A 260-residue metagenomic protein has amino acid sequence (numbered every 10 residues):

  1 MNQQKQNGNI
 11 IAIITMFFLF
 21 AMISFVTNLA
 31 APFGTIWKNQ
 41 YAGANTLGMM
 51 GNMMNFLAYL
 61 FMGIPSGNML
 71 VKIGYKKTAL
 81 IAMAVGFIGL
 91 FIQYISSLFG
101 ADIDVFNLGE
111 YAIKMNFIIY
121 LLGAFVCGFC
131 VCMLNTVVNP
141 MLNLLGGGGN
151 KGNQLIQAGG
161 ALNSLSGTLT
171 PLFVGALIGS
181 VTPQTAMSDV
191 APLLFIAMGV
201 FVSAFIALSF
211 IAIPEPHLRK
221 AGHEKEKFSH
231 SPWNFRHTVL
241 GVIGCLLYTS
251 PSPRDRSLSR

Functional and structural regions predicted by a protein language model:
F18-K38: Extracytoplasmic
M53-G67: Central cavity-lining transmembrane alpha-helices of secondary-active solute carriers, predominantly the Major
V85-G109: C-terminal ends and interior cores of transmembrane alpha-helices in multi-pass membrane transporters/permeases
N107-M133: Hydrophobic core of transmembrane alpha-helices in multi-pass small-molecule transporters, especially MFS/SLC-type
C132-G159: Cytoplasmic helix-loop-helix junction between adjacent transmembrane helices in 12-TM secondary transporters
N163-F210: Helix-loop-helix hairpin linking two adjacent transmembrane segments in secondary transporters
Y248-D255: Conserved small/polar residues in nucleotide/adenosyl-binding loops
